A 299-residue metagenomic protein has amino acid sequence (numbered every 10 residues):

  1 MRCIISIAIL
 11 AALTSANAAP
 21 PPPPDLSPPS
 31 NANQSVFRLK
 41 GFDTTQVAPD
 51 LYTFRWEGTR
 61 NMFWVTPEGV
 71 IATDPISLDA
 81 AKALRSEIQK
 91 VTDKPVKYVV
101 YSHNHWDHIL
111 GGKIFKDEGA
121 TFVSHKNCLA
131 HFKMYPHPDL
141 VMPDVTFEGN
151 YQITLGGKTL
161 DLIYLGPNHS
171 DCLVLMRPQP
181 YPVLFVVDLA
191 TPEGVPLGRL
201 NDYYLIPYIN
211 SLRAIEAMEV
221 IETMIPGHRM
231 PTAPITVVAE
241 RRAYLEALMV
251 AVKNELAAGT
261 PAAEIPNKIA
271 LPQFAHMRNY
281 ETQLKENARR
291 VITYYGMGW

Functional and structural regions predicted by a protein language model:
I4-T14: Bacterial N-terminal signal peptides
N17-Q46, C128-P136: Short, basic/low-complexity N-terminal boundary segments at the transition from targeting/disordered tails
A19-Q34, A217-E222, P231-W299: Accessory terminal helices/loops
F42-E87, V174-P178, P182-D188: Conserved beta-strand hairpin/beta-sheet module of binuclear metal-dependent hydrolase folds, prominently
D50, W64, D74, I88 (+10 more regions): Divalent metal-coordination and catalytic microenvironments
G58-N61, V70-A72, S77-A80, N104-I109 (+8 more regions): Solvent-exposed loop/turn segments at secondary-structure junctions within structured extracellular/periplasmic domains
G69-V70, S77-D79, Q152, T159-A251: Metallo-beta-lactamase
K82, S86-T154: Active-site HxH/HxHxD metal-binding segment of metal-dependent hydrolases
